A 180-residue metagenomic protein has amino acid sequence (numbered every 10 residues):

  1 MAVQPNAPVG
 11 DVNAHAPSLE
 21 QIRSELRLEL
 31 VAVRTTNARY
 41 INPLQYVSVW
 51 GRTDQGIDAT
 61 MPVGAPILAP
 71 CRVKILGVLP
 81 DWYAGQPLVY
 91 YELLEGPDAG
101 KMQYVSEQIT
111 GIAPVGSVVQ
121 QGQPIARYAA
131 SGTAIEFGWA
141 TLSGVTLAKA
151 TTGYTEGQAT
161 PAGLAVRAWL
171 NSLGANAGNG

Functional and structural regions predicted by a protein language model:
A2-L88, P97-D98, Q120-Q121, T160-G180: Surface-exposed, glycine-biased beta-strand/turn segments
P43, V49, L93-L94, E107 (+4 more regions): Generic signature of intrinsically disordered, low-complexity segments enriched in small/polar residues
R52-G56, S106-Q108, A134-E136: Histidine-centered active-site/metal-ligand motif
T60-P62, L68, V78, L93-P124 (+2 more regions): Short histidine-centered loop motifs in beta-beta connectors
Y90, S117-G180: Conserved, short, structured surface segments that act as functional micro-motifs
